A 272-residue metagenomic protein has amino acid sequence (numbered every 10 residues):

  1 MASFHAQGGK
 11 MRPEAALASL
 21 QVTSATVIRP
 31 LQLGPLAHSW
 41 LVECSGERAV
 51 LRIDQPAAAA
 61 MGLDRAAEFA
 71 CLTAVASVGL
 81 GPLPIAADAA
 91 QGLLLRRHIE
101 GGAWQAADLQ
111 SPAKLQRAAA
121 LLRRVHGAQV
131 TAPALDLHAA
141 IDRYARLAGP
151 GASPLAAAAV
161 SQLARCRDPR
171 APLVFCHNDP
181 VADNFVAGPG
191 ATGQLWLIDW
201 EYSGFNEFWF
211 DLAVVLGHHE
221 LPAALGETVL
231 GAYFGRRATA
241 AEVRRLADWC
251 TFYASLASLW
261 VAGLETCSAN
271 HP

Functional and structural regions predicted by a protein language model:
M1-Q7: N-terminal amphipathic/basic-hydrophobic helices that include classical n-h-c signal peptides and signal-anchor
G8-S24, G127-N178, G188-A191, G231 (+1 more regions): An alpha-helical support segment within catalytic cores of ATP-dependent transferases
T23-Q32: Short secondary-structure junctions
L31-A134: ATP-binding pocket architecture of kinase catalytic cores
P35-G46, V50-L51, L163-L212, A224: Active-site acidic catalytic loop and adjacent metal/ATP-binding pocket of ATP-dependent phosphoryl transfer enzymes
R65, D248-F252: Start-of-helix signal in alpha-solenoid helical-repeat scaffolds, especially tetratricopeptide repeats
G79, L122, H126-V130, C166-R167 (+6 more regions): A general structural signal marking secondary-structure boundaries and capping sites
F210-A238, T251-A269: Active-site activation/catalytic loop segments of kinase-like enzymes and analogous catalytic loops in related
